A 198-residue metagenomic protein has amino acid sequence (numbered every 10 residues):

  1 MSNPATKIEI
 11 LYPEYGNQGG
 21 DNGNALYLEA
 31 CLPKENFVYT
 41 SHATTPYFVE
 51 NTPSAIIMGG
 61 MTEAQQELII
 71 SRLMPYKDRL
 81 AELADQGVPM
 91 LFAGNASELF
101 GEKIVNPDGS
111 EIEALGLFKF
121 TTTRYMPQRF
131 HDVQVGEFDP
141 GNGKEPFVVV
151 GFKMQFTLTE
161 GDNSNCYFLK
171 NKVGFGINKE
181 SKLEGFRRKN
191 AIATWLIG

Functional and structural regions predicted by a protein language model:
M1-A5, I10, T123-Q128, G136 (+1 more regions): RNA-binding accessory domains that recognize and position tRNA/RNA substrates
M1-D85: N-terminal beta1-alpha1 cap of cysteine-dependent amidohydrolase-like domains
N3, T52-P53, Q86-V88, S110-E113 (+2 more regions): Short coil/turn connectors at secondary-structure junctions
Y12-E14, F156-L158, G198: Glycine-rich beta-alpha junction loops
A55-G59, L91, A193-W195: Structural motif
T62-P140: Cysteine-nucleophile active-site neighborhood
P107-G185: Pocket-forming structural segment of enzyme catalytic cores
N178-G198: A glycine-centered loop/beta-turn motif at secondary-structure junctions
